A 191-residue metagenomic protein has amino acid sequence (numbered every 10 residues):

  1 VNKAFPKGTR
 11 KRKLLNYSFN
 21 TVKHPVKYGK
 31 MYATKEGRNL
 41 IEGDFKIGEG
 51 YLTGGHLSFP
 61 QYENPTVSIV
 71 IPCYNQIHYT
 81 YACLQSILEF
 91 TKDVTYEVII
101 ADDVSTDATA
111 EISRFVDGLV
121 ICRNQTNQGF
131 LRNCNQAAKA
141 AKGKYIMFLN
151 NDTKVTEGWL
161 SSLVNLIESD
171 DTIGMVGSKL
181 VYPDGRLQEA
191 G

Functional and structural regions predicted by a protein language model:
N2-P65: Non-catalytic membrane-proximal stalk/linker segments that position and tether the catalytic domains
T66-S68, E97: Cell-envelope/extracellular polymer assembly enzymes that use nucleotide-activated donors
I71-A82, D93, V104: Active-site beta-to-alpha loop of glycosyltransferases that engages the nucleotide-sugar donor
Q85-T95: Short, acidic, metal-binding catalytic loop of nucleotide-sugar glycosyltransferases
D102-E111, T126: A conserved acidic beta->alpha catalytic loop
N124-A141: Glycine-rich, basic loop-to-helix element that forms the pyrophosphate-binding segment of sugar-nucleotide handling
I146: Short aromatic/hydrophobic "clamp" motif used to bind/position activated sugar donors
T153-G191: Conserved donor NDP-sugar-binding/catalytic core segment of glycosyltransferases
